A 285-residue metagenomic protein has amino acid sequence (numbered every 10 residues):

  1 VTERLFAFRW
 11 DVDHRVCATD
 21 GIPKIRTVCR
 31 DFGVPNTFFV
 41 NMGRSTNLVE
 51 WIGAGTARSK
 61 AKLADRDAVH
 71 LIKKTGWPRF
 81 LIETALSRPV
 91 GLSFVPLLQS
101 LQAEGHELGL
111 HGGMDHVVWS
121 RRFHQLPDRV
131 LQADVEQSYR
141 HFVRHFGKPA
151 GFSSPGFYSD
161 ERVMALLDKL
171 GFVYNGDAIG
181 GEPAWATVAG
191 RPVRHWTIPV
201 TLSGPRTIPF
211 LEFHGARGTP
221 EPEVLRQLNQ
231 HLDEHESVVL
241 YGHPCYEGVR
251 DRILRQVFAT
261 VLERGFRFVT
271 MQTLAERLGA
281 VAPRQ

Functional and structural regions predicted by a protein language model:
V1-G151, G156-W196, P220-L240, G248-Q285: Catalytic alpha-helical scaffold of carbohydrate-active enzymes acting on polysaccharides/glycoconjugates
K73-P78, T201-I208: Short, basic/glycine-rich phosphate-binding loops at helix/coil junctions that contact nucleotide phosphates
T201, Y241-C245: Short, loop-centered acidic/histidine patches that primarily coordinate divalent metals
S203-N229: Aromatic-anchored helix/helix-loop segment that forms the rim or "lid" of small-molecule/cofactor binding pockets
